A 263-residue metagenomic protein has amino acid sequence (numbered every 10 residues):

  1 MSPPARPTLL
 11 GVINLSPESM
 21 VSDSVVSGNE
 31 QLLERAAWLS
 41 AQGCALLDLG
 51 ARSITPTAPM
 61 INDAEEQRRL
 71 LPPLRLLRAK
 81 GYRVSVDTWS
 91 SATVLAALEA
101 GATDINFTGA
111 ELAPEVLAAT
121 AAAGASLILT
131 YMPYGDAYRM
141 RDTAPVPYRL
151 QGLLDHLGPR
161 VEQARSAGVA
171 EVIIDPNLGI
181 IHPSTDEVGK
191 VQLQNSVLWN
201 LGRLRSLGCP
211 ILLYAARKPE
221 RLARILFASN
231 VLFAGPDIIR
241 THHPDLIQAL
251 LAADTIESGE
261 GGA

Functional and structural regions predicted by a protein language model:
M1-A37: N-terminal capping/lid subdomain adjacent to the active-site entrance of alpha/beta enzymes
P7-I13, S40, L47-L49, V84-V86 (+5 more regions): Hydrophobic faces of well-ordered beta-strands that scaffold small-molecule active sites in alpha/beta enzyme cores
V21-E30, P56-P72, S91, N106-G158 (+1 more regions): Active-site-adjacent loop and "lid" segments of alpha/beta metabolic enzymes
S27-A100: Metal-dependent enolase-superfamily TIM-barrel catalytic cores that perform enediolate-based chemistry
R35, P114-V116, R160-A164: Short, charged beta->alpha transition segments
S40-A41, A79, L98-E99, E115-L127 (+1 more regions): Acidic (Asp/Glu)-rich catalytic clusters
G152-I173: CE4/NodB-like, metal-dependent polysaccharide N-deacetylase domain that modifies extracellular/periplasmic N-acetylated
